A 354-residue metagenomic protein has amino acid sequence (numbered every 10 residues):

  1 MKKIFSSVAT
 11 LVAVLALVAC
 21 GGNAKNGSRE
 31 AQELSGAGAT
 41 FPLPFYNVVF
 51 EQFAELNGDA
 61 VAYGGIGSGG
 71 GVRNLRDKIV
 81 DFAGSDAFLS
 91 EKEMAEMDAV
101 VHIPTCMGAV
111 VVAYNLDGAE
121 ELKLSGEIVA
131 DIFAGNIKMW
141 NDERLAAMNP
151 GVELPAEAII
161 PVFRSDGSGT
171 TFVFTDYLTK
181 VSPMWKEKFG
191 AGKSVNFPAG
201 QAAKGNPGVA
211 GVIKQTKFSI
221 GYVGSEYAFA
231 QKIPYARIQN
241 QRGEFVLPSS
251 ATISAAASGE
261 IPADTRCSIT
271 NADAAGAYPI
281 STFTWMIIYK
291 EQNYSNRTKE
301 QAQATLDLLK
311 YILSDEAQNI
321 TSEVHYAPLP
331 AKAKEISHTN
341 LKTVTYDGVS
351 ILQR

Functional and structural regions predicted by a protein language model:
M1-A9: Bacterial N-terminal signal peptides that target proteins for export
T10-V14: Non-catalytic interface/linker regions that flank or bridge core catalytic/transmembrane domains
L15-A19: C-terminal motif of bacterial Sec signal peptides marking the signal peptidase cleavage site
C20-R354: Flexible loop/hinge segments at secondary-structure junctions
